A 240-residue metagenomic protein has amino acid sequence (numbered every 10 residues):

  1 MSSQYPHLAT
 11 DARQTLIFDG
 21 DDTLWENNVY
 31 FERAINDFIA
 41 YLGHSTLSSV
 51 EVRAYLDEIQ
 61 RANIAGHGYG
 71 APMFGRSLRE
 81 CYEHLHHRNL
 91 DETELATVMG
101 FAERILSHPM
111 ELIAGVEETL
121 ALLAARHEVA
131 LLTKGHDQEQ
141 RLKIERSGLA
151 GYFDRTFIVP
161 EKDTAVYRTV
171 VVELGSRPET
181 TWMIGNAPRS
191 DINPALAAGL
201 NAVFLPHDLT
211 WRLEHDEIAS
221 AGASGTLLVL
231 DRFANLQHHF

Functional and structural regions predicted by a protein language model:
M1-R13, E117, A121, E128 (+1 more regions): Asp-based, Mg2+/Mn2+-dependent phosphohydrolase catalytic module
S2-F18, T23-Y55: Active-site neighborhood of HAD-like aspartate-dependent phosphohydrolases
A34-I39, L56, Q60, V98-E103 (+2 more regions): Hydrophobic alpha-helical core bundles mediating ligand binding, dimerization, or RNAP-core interactions
D37, Y41, T119-R126: A short, Lys/Arg-enriched amphipathic alpha-helix followed by its capping loop at the start of a domain
H44-L47, H87-N89, G148-G151, G175: Short helix-capping segments at alpha-helix termini
D57-R104: A metal-dependent, Asp-based hydrolase signature
A96-L120: Long amphipathic N-terminal alpha/beta scaffold segment
T133: Conserved phosphate-coupling serine/threonine residues in phosphotransfer and NTP-handling enzymes
